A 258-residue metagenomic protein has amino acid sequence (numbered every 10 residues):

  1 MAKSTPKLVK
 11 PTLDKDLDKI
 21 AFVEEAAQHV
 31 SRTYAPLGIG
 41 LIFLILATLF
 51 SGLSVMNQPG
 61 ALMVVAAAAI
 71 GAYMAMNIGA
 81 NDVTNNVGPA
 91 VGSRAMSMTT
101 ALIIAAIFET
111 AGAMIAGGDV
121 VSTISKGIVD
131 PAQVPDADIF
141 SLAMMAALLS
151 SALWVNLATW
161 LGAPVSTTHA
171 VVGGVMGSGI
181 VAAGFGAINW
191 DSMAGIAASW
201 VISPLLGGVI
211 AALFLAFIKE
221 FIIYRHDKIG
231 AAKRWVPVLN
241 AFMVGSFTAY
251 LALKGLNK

Functional and structural regions predicted by a protein language model:
A2-K258: Alpha-helical transmembrane segments and immediately membrane-proximal extracytoplasmic
